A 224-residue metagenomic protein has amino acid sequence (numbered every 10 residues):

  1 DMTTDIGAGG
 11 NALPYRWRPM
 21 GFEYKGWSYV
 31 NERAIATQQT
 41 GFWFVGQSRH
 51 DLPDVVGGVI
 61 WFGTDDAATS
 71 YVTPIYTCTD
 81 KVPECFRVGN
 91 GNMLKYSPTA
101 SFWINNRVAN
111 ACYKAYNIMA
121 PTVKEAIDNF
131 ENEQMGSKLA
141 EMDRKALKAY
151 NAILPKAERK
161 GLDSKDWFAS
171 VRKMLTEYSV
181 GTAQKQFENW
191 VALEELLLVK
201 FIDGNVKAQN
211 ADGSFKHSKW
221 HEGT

Functional and structural regions predicted by a protein language model:
D1-T224: C-terminus-biased signal that marks the final domain/tail of proteins
